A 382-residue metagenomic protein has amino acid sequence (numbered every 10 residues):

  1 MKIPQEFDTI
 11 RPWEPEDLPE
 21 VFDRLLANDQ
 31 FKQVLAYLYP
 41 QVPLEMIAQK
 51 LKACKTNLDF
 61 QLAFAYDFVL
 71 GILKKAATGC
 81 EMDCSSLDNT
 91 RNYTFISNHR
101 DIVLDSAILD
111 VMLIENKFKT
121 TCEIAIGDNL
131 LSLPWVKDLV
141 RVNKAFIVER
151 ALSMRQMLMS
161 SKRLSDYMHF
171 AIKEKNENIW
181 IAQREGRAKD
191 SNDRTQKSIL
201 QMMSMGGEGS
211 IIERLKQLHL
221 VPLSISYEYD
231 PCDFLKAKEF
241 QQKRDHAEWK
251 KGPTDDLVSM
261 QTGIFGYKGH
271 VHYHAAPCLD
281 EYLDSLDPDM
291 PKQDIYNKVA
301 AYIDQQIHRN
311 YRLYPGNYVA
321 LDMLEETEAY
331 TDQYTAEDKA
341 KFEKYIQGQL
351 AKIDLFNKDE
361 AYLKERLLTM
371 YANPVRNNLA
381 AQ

Functional and structural regions predicted by a protein language model:
M1-Y93, H99-D110, I114, T121 (+3 more regions): Membrane-anchoring hydrophobic helices of lipid-metabolizing enzymes
Q33, E45, Q49, E281-S285 (+5 more regions): Polar/charged alpha-helical tracts
L38-Q41, C54, G206, Q306 (+1 more regions): Alpha-helix boundary/capping residues
I47, N57, K197-M203, G209 (+7 more regions): General structural signal for secondary-structure boundaries
L58, D67-L279, I346-I353: Soluble catalytic domains of membrane acyltransferases
F64, S160-L164, I295, V299: Soluble or luminal CAZymes and related metallo-dependent hydrolases
L257-M323: C-terminal structural cap/anchor segments
I295, I307-Q382: Long, low-complexity C-terminal extensions of enzymes
